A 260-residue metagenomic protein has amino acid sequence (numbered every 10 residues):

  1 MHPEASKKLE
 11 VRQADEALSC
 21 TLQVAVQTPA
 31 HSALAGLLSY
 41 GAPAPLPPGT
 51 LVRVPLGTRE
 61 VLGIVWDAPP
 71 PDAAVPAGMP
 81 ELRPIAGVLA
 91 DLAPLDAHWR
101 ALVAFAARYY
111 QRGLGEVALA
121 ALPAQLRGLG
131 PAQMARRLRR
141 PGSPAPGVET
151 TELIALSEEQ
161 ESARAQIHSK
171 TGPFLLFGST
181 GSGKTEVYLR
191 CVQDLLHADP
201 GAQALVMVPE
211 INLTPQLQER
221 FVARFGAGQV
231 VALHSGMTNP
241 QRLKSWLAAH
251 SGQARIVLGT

Functional and structural regions predicted by a protein language model:
M1-T260: Accessory, non-ATPase domains that flank or precede helicase/AAA+ motor cores in DNA-metabolism machines
